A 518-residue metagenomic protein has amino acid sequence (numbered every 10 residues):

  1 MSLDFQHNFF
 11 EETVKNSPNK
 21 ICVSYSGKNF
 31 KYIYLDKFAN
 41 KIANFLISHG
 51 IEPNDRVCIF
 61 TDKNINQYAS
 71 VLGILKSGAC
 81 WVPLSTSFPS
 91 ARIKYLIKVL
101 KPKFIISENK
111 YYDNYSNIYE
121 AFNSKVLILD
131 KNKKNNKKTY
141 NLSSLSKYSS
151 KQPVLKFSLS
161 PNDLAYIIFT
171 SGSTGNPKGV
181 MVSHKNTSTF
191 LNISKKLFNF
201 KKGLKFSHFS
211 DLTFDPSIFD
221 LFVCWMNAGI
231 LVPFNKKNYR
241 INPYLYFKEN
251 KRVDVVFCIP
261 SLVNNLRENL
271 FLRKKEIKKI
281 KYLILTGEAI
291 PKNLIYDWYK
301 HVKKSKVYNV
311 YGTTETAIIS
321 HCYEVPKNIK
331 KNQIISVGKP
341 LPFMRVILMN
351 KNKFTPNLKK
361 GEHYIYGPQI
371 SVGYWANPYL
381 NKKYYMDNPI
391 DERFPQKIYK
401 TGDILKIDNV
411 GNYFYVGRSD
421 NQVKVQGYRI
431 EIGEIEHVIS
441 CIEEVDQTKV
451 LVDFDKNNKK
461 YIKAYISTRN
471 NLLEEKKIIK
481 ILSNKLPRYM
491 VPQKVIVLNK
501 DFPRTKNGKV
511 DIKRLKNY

Functional and structural regions predicted by a protein language model:
M1, F5, S90, I105-F157 (+3 more regions): AMP-dependent adenylate-forming
M1-I167, V182, T189, P291-I295 (+2 more regions): AMP-binding/adenylate-forming domain of the ANL superfamily
E12, V99, D297, H301 (+2 more regions): Amphipathic alpha-helical regulatory segments at dimerization interfaces that relay allosteric signals between sensory
V23, L35, I42, L46 (+14 more regions): Hydrophobic packing within well-folded, soluble alpha/beta domains
S24-S26, I284-T286, Q426, S467: Glycine-rich Rossmann NAD(P)(H)-binding loop
S26, D62, S85-S87, E108 (+9 more regions): Residue-level recognition of the GNAT/N-acetyltransferase active site
N66-L72, A79-K98, S150-K353, E362-S371 (+2 more regions): Motif- and composition-driven signal specific to adenylation
